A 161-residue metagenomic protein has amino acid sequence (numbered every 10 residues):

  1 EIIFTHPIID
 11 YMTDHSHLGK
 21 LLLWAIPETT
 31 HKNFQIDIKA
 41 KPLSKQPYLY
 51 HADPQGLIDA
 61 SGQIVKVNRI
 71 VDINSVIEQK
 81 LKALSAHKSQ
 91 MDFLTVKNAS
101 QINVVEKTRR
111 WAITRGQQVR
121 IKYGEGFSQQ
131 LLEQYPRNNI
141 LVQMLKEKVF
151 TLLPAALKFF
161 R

Functional and structural regions predicted by a protein language model:
E1-R161: Metal-dependent de-N-acetylase/amidase catalytic core
